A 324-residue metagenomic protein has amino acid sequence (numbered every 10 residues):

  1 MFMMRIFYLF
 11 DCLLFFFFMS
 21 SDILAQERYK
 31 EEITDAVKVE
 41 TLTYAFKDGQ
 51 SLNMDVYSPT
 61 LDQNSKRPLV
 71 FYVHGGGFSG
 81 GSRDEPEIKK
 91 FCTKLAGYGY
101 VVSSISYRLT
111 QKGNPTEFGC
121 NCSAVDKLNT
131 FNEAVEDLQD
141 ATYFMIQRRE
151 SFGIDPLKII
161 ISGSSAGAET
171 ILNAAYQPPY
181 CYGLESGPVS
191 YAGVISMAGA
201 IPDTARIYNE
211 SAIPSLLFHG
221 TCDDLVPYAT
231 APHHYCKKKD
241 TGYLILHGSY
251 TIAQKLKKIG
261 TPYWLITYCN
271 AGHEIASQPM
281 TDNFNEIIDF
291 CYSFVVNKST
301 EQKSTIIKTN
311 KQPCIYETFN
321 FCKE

Functional and structural regions predicted by a protein language model:
Q26-S65: N-terminal cap/lid segment of alpha/beta-hydrolase-fold proteins
L61, S65, E117-S165, C181: Gly/Ser-rich "nucleophile elbow"/oxyanion-hole loop immediately N-terminal to the catalytic nucleophile in hydrolases
S65-G77: Short beta-strand element of the alpha/beta-hydrolase
G77-G80, V102, F144: Serine-hydrolase catalytic-loop signature spanning alpha/beta hydrolases and amidase-signature enzymes
R83-I105, K112: Short amphipathic alpha-helix adjacent to the substrate-entry channel of hydrolases
T142-S211: Primarily recognizes the serine-hydrolase "nucleophile elbow" in alpha/beta-hydrolase and SGNH/GDSL folds
L184-I259: The feature captures the conserved acid-bearing segment of alpha/beta-hydrolase catalytic domains
Y250-E324: C-terminal catalytic histidine-bearing segment of alpha/beta-hydrolase fold enzymes
